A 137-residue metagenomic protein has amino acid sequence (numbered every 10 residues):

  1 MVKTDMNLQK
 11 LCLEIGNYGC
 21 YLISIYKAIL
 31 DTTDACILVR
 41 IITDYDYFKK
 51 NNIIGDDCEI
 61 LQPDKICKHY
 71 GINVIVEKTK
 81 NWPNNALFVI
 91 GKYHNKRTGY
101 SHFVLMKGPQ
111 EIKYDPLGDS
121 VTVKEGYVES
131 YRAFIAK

Functional and structural regions predicted by a protein language model:
M1-N52: Active-site-adjacent structural segments surrounding the nucleophilic cysteine of cysteine proteases and isopeptidases
L30-D31, A35-A136: Conserved active-site-adjacent core of cysteine acyl-enzyme catalytic domains
